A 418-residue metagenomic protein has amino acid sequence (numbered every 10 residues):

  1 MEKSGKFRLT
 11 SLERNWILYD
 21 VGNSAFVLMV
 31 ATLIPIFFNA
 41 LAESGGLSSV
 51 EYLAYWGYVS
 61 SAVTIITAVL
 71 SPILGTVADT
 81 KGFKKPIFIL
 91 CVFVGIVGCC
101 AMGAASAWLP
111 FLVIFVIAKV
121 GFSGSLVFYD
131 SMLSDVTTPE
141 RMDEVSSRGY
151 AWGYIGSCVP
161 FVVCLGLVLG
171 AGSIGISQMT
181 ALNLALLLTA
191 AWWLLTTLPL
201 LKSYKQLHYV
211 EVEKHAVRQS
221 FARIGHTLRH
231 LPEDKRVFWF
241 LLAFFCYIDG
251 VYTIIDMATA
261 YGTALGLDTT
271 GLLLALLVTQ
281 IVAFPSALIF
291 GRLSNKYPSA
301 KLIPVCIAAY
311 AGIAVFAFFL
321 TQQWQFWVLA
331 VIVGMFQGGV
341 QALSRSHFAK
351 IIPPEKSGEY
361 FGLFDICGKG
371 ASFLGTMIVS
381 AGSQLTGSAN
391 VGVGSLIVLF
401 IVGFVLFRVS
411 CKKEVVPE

Functional and structural regions predicted by a protein language model:
E2-E13, K205-L242: Juxtamembrane intracellular "pre-TM" segments in multi-pass secondary transporters
K6-T64, R236-D268, L272-A275: Helix-loop boundary and gating motifs at the non-cytosolic
S49-V50, V168-A191, A381-F400: A membrane-interface helix-boundary motif in multi-pass transporters
V69-F83, P285-P298, S383: Helix-to-loop junctions at the C-terminal end of transmembrane segments in multipass secondary transporters
P86-A101, K301-F316: Structural signature of the two symmetry-related core transmembrane helices
M102-F115, F318-A330: Helix-loop junctions at membrane interfaces in 12-TM secondary transporters
S146-V168, D365-G375: Glycine-rich segments within core transmembrane alpha-helices of 12-TM secondary carriers
W192-S203, G394-E418: Multi-pass alpha-helical transporter architecture, strongest for 12-TM Major Facilitator/SLC carriers used
